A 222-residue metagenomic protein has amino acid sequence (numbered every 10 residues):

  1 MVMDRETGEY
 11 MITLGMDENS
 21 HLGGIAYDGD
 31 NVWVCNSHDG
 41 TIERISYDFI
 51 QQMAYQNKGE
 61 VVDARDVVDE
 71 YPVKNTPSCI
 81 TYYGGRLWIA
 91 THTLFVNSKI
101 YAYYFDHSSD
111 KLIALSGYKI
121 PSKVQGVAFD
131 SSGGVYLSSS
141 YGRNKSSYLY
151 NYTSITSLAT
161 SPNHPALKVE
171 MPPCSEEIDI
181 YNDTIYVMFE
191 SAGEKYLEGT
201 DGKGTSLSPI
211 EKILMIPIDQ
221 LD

Functional and structural regions predicted by a protein language model:
M1, G40-I50, F95-Y104, R143-T153 (+1 more regions): Structural motif
R5-N31: Blade-loop segments of beta-propeller domains
E9-G15, D63-Y71, D110-Y118, S161-K168: A short beta-strand motif characteristic of beta-propeller blades
N19-Y27, D69-Y82, P121-F129, E170-Y181: Repeated scaffold domains used in trafficking and secretory/extracellular systems, primarily beta-propellers
G24-P77: Hydrophobic alpha-helical segments and helix pairs
G29-N31, G84-R86, S132-G134, N182-T184: Short coil/turn segments that connect the beta-strands within blades of beta-propeller domains
V34-D39, I89-L94, L137-N144, V187-E194: Conserved beta-strand positions in repeat-built beta-propeller and related beta-rich domains
G117-A159, C174-E176: Loop/turn-rich, solvent-exposed surfaces of beta-rich toroidal or solenoidal domains
